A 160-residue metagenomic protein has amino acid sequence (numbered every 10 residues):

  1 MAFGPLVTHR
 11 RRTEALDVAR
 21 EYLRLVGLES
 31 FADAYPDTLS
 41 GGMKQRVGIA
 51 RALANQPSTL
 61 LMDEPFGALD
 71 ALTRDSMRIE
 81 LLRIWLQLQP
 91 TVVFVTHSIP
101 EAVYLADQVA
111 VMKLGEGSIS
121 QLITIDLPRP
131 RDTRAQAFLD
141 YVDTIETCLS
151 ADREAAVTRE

Functional and structural regions predicted by a protein language model:
A2, T13-F31, R83: Conserved ABC ATPase "signature" region
A34-D37, N55: Conserved signature/switch motifs of ABC ATPase nucleotide-binding domains
I49: Hydrophobic anchor residue at the start of the ABC signature
L60-D63: Catalytic Walker B motif of ABC-type/P-loop ATPase nucleotide-binding domains
R74-L88: Helical segment within the ABC ATPase nucleotide-binding domain
Q89-V95: Conserved H-loop
L114-T144: Conserved beta-strand-loop-alpha-helix hinge in the C-terminal portion of ABC ATPase nucleotide-binding domains
